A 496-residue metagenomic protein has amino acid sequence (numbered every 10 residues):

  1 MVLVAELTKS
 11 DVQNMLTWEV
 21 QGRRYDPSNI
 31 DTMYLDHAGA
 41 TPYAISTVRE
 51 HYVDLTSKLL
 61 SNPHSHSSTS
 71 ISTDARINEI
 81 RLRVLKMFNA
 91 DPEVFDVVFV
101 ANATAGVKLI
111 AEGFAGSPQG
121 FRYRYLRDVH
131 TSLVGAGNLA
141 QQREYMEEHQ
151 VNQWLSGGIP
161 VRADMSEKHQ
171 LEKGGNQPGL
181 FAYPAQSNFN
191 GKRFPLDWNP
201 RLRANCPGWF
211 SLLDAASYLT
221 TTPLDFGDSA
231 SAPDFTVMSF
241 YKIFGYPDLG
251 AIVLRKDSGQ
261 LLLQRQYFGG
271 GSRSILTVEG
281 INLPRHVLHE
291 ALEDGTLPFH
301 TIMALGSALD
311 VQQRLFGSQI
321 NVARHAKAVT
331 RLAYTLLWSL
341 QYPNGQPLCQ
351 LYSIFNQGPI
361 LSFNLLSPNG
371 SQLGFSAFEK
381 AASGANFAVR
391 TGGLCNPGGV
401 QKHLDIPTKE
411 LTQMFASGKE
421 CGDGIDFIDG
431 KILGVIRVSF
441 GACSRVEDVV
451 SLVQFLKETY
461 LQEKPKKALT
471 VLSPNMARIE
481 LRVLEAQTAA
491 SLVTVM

Functional and structural regions predicted by a protein language model:
M1-M496: Pyridoxal 5′-phosphate
